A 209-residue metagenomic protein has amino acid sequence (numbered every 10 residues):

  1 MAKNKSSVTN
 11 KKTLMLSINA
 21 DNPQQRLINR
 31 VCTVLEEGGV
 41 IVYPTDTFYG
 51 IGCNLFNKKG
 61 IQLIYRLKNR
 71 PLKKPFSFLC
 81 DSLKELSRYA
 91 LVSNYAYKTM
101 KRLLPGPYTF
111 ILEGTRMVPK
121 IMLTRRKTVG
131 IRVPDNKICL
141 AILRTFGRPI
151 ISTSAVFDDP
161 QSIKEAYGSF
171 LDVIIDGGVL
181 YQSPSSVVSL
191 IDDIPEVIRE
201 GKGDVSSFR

Functional and structural regions predicted by a protein language model:
M1-R209: Active-site-adjacent structural elements in enzyme catalytic cores
